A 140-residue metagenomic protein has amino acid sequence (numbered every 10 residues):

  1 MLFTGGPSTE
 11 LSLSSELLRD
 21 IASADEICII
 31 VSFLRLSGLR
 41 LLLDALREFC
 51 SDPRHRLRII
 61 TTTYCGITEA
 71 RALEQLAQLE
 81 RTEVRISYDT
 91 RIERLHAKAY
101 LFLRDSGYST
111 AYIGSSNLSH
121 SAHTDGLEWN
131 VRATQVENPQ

Functional and structural regions predicted by a protein language model:
M1-Q140: PLD/PLD-like phosphodiesterase catalytic module centered on the HKD motif
